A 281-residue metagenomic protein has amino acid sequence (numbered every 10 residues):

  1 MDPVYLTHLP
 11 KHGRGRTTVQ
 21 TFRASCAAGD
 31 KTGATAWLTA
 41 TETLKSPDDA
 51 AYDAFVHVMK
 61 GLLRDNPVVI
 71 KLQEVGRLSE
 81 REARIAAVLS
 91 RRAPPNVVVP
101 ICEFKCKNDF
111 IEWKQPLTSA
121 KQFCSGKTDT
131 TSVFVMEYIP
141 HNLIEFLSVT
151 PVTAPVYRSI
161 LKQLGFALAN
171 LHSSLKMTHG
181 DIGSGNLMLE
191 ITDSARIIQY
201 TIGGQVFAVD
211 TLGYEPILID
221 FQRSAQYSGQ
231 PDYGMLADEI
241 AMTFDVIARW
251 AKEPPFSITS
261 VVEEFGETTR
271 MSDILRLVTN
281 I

Functional and structural regions predicted by a protein language model:
Y5-D65: ATP-binding glycine-rich phosphate-binding loop
A54-C106: ATP-binding glycine-rich loop module of kinase domains
V75, C106, H141, E190 (+3 more regions): Activation segment
V98-A154: Conserved structural core of kinase catalytic domains
H172-E190, R196-A208: Catalytic-loop of the protein kinase fold
T201-N280: C-lobe/activation-segment region of protein kinase-like
